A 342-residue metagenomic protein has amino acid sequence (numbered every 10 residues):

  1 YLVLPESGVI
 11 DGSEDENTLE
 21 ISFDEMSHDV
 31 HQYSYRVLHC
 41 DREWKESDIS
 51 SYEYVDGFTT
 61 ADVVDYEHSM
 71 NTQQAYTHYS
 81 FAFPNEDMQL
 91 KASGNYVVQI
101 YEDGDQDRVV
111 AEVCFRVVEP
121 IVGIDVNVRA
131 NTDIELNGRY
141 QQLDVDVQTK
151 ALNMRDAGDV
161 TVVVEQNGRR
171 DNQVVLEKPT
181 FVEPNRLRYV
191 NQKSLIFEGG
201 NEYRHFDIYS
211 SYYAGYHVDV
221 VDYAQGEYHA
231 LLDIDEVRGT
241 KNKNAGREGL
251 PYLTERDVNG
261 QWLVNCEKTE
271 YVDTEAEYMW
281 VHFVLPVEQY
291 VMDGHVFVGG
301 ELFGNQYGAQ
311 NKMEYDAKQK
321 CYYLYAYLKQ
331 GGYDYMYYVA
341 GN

Functional and structural regions predicted by a protein language model:
Y1-H39, E135-V147, K268-V284: Contiguous beta-strand segments within globular domains
R42-W44, M88, E102-V110, R169 (+2 more regions): Short acidic/polar inter-strand loop motif in beta-rich domains
D56-Y79, R170-P179, H282-Q330, N342: Aromatic-rich carbohydrate-binding modules that target alpha-glucans
Q73-D103: Ligand-binding face of N-terminal immunoglobulin V-set domains in extracellular IgSF glycoproteins
H78-E86, E183-I196, C321-L328: Exposed aromatic-hydrophobic patches
V117-Y140: Low-complexity, Pro/Ser/Thr- and charge-rich linker/hinge segments at domain boundaries
T161-T254: Long, internal scaffold/assembly segments composed of regular secondary structure
E236-M292: Basic K/R-rich, polyanion-interacting modules in nucleoproteins and related proteins
